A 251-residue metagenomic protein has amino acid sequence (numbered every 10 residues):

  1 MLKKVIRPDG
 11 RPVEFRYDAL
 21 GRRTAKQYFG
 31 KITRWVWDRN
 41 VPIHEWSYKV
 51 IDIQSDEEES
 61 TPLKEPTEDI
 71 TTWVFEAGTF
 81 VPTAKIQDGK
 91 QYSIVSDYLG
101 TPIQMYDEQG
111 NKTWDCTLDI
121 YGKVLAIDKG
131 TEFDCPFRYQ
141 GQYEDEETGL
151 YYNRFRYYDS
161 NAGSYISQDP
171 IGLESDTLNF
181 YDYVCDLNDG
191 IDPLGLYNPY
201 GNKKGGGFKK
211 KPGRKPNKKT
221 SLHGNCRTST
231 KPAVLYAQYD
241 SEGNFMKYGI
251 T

Functional and structural regions predicted by a protein language model:
M1-I6, P12-R16, R22-Q27, I32-W37 (+7 more regions): Beta-strand elements of repeat-based all-beta scaffolds
D9, L20, R39, T79 (+8 more regions): Residue-level recognition of short loop/turn positions
F15, R34-W35, W73-V74, S93-I94 (+6 more regions): A residue-level detector for well-ordered beta-strand positions
S60-F75, G213-R227: Extended, non-globular alpha-helical segments
A84, D88-R154, C185-G190: A motif-centric feature for acidic-aromatic and gly/ser/thr-rich catalytic loops and repeats
M105, K123-L125, R156-I166, P170-I171 (+1 more regions): Short, low-complexity export/processing leader segments characterized by acidic and small residues
P199-T251: GIY-YIG nuclease catalytic motif and its immediate N-terminal context
